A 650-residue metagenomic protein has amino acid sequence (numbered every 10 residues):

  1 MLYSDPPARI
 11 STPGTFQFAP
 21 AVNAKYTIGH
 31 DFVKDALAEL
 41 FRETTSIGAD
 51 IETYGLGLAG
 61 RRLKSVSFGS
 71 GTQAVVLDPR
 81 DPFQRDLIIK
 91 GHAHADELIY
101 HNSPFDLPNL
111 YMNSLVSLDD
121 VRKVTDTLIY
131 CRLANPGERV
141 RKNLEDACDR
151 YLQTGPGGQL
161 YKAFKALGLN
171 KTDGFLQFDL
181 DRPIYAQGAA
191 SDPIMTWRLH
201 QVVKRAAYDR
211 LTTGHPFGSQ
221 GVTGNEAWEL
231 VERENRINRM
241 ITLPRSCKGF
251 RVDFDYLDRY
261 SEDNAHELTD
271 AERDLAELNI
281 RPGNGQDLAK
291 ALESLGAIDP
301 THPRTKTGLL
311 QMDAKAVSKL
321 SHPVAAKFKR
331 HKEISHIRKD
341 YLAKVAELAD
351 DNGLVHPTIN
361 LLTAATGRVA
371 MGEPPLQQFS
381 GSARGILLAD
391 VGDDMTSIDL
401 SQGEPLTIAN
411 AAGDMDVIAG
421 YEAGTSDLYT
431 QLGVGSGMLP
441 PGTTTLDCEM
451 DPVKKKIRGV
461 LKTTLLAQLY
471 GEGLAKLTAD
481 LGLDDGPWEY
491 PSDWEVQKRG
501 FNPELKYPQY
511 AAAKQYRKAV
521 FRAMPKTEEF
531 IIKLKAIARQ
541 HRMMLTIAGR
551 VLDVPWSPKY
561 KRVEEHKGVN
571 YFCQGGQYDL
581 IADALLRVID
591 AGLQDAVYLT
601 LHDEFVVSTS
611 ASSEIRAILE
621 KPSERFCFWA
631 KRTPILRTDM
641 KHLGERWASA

Functional and structural regions predicted by a protein language model:
M1-L63, S67, R150-L152, K165-S382 (+6 more regions): Conserved "right-hand" nucleotidyltransferase catalytic core of DNA-directed polymerases
L2-E145, R150, A265, A409-A411 (+1 more regions): Conserved RNase H-like, two-metal-ion catalytic cores of nucleic-acid enzymes
L58-S70, A74-V76, E404-P441, W488-V496 (+1 more regions): Metal-dependent catalytic core segments for phosphate chemistry
D96-S103, R281, D399, K476-T478 (+2 more regions): Short glycine-rich phosphate-binding loop at a beta-alpha junction
M240-C247, A297-I298, S318, H356 (+3 more regions): Conserved catalytic core of nucleic-acid polymerases
S261-Q286, Y516, V520-E529, S612-A650: Polymerase palm active-site segment centered on the conserved acidic dipeptide of motif C
A343-D350, S397, I418-Y421, P452 (+2 more regions): Short, contiguous acidic/charged loop-to-helix segments that flank catalytic cores in large enzymes
D394-I408, Y421-V434, M438-L466: Conserved catalytic alpha/beta cores of large enzymes that bind or transform nucleotide phosphates and polynucleotides
